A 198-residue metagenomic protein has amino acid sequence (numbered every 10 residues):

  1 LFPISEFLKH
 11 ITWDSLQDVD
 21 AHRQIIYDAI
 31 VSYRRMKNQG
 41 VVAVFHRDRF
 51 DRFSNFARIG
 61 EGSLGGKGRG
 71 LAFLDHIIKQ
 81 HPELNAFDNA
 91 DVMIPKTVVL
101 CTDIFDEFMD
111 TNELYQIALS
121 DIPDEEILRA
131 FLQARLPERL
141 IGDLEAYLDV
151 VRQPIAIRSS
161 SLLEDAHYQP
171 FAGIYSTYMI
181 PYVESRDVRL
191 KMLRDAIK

Functional and structural regions predicted by a protein language model:
L1-K198: Nucleotide/phosphate-binding sheet-loop regions of phosphoryl- and nucleotidyl-transfer enzymes
